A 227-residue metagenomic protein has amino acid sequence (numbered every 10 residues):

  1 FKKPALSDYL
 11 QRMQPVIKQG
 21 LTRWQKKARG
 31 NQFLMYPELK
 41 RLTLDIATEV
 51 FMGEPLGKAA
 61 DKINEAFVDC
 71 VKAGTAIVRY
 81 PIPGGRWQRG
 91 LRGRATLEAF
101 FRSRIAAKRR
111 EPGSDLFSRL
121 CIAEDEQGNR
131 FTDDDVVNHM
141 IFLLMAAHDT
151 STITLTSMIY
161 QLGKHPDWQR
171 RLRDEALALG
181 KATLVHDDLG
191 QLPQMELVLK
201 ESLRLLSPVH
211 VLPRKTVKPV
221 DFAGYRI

Functional and structural regions predicted by a protein language model:
Y9-A28: Transmembrane helix-loop-helix
G20, V50, A73, A99-K108 (+8 more regions): Generic, well-ordered alpha-helical scaffold segments in large soluble proteins
K26-M35, G57-K58, A182-L189: Short, surface-exposed loop/turn segments at secondary-structure junctions
M35-K40, C70, R89, G93 (+5 more regions): Secondary-structure capping and boundary motifs in well-ordered enzyme cores
T43, H148-E175: Cytochrome P450 catalytic-core helices
L44, P55, E65-N129, D133 (+2 more regions): Cytochrome P450 catalytic core segment centered on helix I
A99, S103, A182-A223: Conserved cytochrome P450 K-helix E-x-x-R motif and the immediately C-terminal K′/meander segment
